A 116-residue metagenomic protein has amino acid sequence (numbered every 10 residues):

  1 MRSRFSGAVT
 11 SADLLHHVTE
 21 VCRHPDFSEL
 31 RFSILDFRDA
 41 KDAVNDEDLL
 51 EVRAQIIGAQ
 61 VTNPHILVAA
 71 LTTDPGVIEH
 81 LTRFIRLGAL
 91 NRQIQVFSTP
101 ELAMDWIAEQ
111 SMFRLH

Functional and structural regions predicted by a protein language model:
M1-H116: Amphipathic, Lys/Arg-enriched alpha-helical "gate/interface" segment within cytosolic domains that mediates
